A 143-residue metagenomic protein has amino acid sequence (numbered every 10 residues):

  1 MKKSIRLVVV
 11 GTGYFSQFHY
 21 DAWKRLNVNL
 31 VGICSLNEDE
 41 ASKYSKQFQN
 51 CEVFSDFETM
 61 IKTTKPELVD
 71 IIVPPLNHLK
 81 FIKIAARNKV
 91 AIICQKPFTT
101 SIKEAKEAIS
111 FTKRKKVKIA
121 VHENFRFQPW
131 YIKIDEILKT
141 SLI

Functional and structural regions predicted by a protein language model:
M1-F48: N-terminal Rossmann-like dinucleotide-binding module
D21-R25, K46, K83, R87 (+2 more regions): Short, well-ordered alpha-helices that flank and scaffold nucleotide-derived cofactor binding pockets
V28, V90, V117-K118: Short, well-ordered coil/turn segments that N-cap beta-strands
L30, N50, P66-V69, I143: Local beta-strand N-terminus motif with an aromatic residue
E52-F111: Beta-loop-alpha module in the N-terminal Rossmann-like domain of NAD(P)-dependent dehydrogenases, especially those
T99-I143: A contiguous active-site-proximal alpha/beta segment in oxidoreductase catalytic domains
